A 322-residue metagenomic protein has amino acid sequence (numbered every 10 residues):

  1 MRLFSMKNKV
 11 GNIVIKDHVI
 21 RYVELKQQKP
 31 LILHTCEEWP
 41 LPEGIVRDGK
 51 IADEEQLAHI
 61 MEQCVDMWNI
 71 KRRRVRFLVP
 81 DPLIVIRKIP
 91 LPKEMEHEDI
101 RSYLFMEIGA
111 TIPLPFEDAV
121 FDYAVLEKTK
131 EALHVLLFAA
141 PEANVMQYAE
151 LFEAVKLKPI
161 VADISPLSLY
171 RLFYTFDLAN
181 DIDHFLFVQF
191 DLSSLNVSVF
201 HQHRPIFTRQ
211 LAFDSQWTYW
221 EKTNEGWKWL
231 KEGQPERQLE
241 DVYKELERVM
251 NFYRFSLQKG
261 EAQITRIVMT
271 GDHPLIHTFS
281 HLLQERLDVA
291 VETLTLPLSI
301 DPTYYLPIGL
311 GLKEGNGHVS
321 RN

Functional and structural regions predicted by a protein language model:
M1-N322: Hydrophobic/aromatic-enriched cytosolic interaction surfaces used to assemble or bind macromolecules
